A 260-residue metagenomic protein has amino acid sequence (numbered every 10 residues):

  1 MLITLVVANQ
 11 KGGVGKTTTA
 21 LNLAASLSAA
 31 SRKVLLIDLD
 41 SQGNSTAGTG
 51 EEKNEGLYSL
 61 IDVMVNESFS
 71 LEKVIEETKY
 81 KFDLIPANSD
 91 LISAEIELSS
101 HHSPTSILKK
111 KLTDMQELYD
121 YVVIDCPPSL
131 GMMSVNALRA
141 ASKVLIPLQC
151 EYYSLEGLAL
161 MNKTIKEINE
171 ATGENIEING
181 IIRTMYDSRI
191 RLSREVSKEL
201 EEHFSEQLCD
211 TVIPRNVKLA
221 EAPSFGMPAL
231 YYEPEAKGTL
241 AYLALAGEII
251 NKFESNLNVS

Functional and structural regions predicted by a protein language model:
M1-S260: P-loop NTP-binding core
